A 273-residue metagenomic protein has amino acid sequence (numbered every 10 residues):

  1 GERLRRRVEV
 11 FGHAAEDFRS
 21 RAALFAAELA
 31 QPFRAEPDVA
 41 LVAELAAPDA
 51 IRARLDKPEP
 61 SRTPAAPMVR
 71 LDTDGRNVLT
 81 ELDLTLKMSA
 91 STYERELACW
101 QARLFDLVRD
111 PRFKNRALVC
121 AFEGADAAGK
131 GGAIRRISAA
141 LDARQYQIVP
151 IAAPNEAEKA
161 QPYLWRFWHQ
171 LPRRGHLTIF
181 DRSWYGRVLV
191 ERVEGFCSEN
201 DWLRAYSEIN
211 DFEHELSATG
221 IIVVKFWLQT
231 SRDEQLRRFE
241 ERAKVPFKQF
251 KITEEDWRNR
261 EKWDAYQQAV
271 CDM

Functional and structural regions predicted by a protein language model:
G1-M273: Glycine-rich phosphate-binding loop of ATP-dependent small-molecule kinases
